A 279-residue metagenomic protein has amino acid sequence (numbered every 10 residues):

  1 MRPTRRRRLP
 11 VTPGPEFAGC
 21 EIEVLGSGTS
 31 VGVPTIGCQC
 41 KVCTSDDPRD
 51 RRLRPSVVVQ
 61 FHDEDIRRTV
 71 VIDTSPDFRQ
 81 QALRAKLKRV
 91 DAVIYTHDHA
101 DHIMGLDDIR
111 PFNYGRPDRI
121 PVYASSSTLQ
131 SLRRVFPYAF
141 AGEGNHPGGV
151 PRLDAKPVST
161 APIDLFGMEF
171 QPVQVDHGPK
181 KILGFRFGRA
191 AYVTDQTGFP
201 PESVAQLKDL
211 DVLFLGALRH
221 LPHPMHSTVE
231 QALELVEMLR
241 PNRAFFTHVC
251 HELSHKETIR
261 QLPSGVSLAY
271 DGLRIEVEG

Functional and structural regions predicted by a protein language model:
R2-V193, E202, I259-G279: Binuclear metal-dependent hydrolase catalytic cores
D50, S75, Q196, P222-V229: A conditional alpha-helix N-cap/helix-loop micro-motif detector
P172-V173, V193-D195, L215, F246-T247: Thr-Gly-centered strand-to-loop micro-motif
P200-G279: Binuclear metal-ion centers of metallo-dependent hydrolases, dominated by the metallo-beta-lactamase
